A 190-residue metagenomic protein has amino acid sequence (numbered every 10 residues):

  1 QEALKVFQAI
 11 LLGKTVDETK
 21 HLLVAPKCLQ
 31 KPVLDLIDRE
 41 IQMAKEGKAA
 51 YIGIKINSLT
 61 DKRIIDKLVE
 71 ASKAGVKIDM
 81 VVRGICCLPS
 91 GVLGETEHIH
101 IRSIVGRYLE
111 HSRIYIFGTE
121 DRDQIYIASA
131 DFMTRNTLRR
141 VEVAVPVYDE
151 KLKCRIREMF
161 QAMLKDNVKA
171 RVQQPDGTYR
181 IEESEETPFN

Functional and structural regions predicted by a protein language model:
Q1, G13-E18, P26-N190: PLD/PLD-like phosphodiesterase catalytic module centered on the HKD motif
I10: An acidic, glycine-/histidine-flanked metal-binding catalytic module
